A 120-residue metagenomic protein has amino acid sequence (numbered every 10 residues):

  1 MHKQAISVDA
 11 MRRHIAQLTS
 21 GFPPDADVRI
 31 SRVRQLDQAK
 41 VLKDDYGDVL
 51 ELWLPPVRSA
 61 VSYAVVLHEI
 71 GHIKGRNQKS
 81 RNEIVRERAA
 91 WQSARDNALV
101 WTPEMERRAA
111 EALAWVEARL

Functional and structural regions predicted by a protein language model:
M1-M11, A94: A short, highly charged nucleic-acid-interacting micro-segment common to nuclease and nuclease-linked defense proteins
I6-S7, R13-S20, V57-A60, L99-L120: Long, well-structured alpha-helical subdomains associated with metal-dependent extracellular/ecto-lumenal hydrolases
R12-R13, R88: Residue-level marker for well-ordered alpha-helical positions
L18-V61: Active-site scaffold of zinc-dependent metalloenzymes
A60, R76-A110: Post-HEXXH active-site segment of zinc metalloproteases
Y63-N77: Active-site recognition of the HExxH zinc-binding catalytic motif
